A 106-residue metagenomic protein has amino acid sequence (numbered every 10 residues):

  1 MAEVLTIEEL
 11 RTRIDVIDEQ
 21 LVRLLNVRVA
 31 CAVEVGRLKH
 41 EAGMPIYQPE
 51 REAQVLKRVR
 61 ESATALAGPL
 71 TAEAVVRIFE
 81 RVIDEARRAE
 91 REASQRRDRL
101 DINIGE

Functional and structural regions predicted by a protein language model:
M1-E106: Domain-level signature for soluble enzymes in the chorismate/prephenate branch of the shikimate pathway
